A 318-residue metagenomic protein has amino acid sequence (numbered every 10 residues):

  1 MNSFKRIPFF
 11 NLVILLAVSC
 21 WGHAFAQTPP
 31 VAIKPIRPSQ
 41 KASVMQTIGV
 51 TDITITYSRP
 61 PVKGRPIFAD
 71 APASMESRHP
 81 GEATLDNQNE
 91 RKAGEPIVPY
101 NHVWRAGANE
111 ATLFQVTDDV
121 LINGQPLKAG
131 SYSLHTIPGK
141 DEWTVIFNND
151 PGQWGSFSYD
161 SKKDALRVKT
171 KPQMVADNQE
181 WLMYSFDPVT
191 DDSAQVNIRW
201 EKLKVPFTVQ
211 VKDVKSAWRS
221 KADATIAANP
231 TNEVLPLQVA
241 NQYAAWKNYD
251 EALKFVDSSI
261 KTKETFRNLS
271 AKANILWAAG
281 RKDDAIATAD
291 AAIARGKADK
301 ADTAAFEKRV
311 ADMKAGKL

Functional and structural regions predicted by a protein language model:
T56-A129, H135-N232, W246, K263: Extended, well-structured beta-strand/loop surface patches that form recognition or cofactor-anchoring regions within
V239-A240, K272, V310: Structural register within alpha-helical repeat arrays
A291-L318: Terminal, low-structured helical/coil segments at or just beyond the last alpha-helical repeat
